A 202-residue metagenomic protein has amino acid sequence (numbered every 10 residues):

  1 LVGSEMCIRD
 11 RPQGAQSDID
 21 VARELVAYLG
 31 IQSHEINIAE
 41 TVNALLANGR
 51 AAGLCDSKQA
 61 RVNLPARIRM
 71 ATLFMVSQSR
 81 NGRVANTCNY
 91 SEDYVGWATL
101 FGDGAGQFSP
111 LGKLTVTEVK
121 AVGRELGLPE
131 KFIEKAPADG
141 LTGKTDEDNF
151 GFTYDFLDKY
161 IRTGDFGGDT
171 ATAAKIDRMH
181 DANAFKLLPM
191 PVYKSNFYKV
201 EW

Functional and structural regions predicted by a protein language model:
L1-C7: Short, small-residue-biased leader/transition segments that mark boundaries at the very start of proteins
C7-I8, F166: Extended hydrophobic/Leu-rich segments
R11-D20: A phosphate-binding glycine/aspartate-rich beta-alpha loop in the early core of alpha/beta enzymes
Q13, E24-I38, A47, A51-L64 (+2 more regions): ATP/NTP-dependent adenylation/nucleotidyl-transfer catalytic domains that generate, transfer, or process NMP-activated
D18, S57, A66-M70: Amphipathic coiled-coil/heptad-repeat helices and related helical stalk/stem segments that mediate oligomerization
T41-V42: S-adenosyl-L-methionine
